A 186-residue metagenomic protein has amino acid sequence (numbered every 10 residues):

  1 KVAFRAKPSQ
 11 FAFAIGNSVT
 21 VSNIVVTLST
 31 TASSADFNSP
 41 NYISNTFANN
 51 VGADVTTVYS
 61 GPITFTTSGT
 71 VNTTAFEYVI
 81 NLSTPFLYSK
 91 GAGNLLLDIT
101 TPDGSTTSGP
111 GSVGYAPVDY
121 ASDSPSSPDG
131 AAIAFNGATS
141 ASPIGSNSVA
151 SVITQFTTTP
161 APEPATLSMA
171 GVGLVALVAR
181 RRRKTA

Functional and structural regions predicted by a protein language model:
K1-S9, L97: A short beta-strand element within beta-rich, extracytoplasmic domains of secreted/secretory-pathway proteins
Q10-F13, A35-D36: Short active-site-adjacent helix-start/loop capping segments
F13-V19: Short consensus segments that form the blades of beta-propeller domains, in both extracellular/periplasmic
V19, T27-S122: Aromatic- and Gly/Pro-enriched, solvent-exposed loop/edge beta-strand patches characteristic of beta-rich domains
I24, Y78, V152-T154: Hydrophobic residues positioned within well-ordered beta-strands of beta-sheet architectures
G91-P160: Proprotein-processing/basic-patch segments
P162-R180: A short, hydrophobic C-terminal helix/tail in secreted or cell-surface proteins
R183-A186: Short, charged juxtamembrane terminal tails flanking transmembrane helices
